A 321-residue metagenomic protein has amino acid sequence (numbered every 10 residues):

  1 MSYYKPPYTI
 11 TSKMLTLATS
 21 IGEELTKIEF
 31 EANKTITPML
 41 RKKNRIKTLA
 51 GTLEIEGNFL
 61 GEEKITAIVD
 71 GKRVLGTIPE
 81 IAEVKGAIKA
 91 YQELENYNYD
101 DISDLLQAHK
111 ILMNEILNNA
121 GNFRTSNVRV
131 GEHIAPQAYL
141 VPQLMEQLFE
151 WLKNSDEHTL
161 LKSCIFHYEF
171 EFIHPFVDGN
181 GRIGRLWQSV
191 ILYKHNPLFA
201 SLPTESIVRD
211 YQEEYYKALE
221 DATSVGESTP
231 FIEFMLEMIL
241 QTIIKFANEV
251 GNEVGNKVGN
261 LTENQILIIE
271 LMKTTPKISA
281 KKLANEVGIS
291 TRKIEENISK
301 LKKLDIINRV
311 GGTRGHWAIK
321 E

Functional and structural regions predicted by a protein language model:
M1-E321: FIC/Doc superfamily catalytic core
